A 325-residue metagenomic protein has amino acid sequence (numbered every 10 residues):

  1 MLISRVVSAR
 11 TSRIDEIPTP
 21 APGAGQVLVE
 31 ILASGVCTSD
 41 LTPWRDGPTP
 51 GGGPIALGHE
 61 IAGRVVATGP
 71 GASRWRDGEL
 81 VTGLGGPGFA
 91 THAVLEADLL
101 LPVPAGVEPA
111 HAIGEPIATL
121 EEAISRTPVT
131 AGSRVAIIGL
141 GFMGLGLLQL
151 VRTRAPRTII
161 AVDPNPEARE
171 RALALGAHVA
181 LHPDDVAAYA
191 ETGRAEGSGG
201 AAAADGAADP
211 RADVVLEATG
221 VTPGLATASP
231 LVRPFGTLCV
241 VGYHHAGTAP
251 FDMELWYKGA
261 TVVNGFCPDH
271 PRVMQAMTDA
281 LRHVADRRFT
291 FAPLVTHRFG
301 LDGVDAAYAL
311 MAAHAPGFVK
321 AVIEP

Functional and structural regions predicted by a protein language model:
L2, D209, C239, Y243 (+2 more regions): C-terminal capping/lid region of NAD(P)-dependent oxidoreductase domains
P18-G35, G47-P87: Glycine-rich beta-strand-centered segment in the early N-terminal region that forms part of a ligand/cofactor-binding
V66, I160, C239: Conserved beta-strand positions in the Rossmann-like core of class I SAM-dependent methyltransferases
G85-A97: A structural motif shared across PLP-dependent enzymes of the aminotransferase-like
A110-D185, A201: Mid-domain Rossmann-like dinucleotide-binding core that forms the NAD(H)/NADP(H) cofactor-binding site
L175-T261: Glycine-rich cofactor phosphate-binding loops and adjacent beta1-alpha1 units of small-molecule cofactor enzyme domains
T248-T296, A306: C-terminal substrate-binding/catalytic core of Rossmann-like NAD(P)-dependent dehydrogenases/reductases
